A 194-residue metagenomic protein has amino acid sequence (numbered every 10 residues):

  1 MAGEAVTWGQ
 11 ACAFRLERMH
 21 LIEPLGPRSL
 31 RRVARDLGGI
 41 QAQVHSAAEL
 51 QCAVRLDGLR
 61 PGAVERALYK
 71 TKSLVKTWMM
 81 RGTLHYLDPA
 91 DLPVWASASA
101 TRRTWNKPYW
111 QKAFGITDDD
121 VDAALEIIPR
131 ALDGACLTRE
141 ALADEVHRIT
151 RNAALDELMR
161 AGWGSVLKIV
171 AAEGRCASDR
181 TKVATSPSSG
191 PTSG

Functional and structural regions predicted by a protein language model:
M1-M159, I169: Phosphate-backbone binding and catalysis cores of DNA-processing enzymes
Y86-L92, K182-G194: Short, cationic-aromatic polyanion-contact patches
G174: Glycine-centered, phosphate/nucleic-acid-interacting loop/turn motifs that mediate DNA/RNA or nucleotide
